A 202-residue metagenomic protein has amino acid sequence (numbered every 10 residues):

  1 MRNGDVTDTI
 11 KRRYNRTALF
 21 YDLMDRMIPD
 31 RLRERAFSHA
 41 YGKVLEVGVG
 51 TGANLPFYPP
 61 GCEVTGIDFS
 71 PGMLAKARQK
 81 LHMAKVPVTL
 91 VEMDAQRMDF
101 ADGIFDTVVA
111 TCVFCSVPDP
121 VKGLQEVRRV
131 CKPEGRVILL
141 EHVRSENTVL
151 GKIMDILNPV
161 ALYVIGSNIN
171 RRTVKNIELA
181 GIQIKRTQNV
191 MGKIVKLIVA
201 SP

Functional and structural regions predicted by a protein language model:
M1-Y41, A53-N54, K76, M154-D155 (+1 more regions): Conserved class I S-adenosyl-L-methionine
D8-T9, I138-M191, V195: C-terminal alpha-helical "lid/dimerization" subdomain adjacent to the S-adenosyl-L-methionine
L45-R97: Class I SAM-dependent methyltransferase SAM/SAH-binding core
E63, E134-R136: Short glycine-centered segments of the SAM/dcSAM-binding site in methyltransferase folds
Q96-V108: A short acidic, Gly/Pro-enriched loop at the edge of an enzyme's catalytic core that lines a small-molecule cofactor
T107-D119: A short SAM/SAH-binding and catalytic strip from SAM-dependent methyltransferases
V121-P133: A short glycine-rich, Lys/Arg-flanked "PGG" loop and its adjoining helix->strand segment in the class I
L197-P202: C-terminal lobe and adjacent flexible extensions of AdoMet/dcAdoMet transferase-like proteins
